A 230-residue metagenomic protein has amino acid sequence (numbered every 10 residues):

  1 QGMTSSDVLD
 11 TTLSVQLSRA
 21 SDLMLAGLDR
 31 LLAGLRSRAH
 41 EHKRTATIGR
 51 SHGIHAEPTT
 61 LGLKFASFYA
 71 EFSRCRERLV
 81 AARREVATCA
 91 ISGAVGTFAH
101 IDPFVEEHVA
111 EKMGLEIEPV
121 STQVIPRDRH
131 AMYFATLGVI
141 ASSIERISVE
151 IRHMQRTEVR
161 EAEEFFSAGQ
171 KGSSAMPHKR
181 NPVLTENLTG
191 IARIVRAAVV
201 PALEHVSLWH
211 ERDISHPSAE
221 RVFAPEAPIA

Functional and structural regions predicted by a protein language model:
G2-L13, V95, E145-R146: Conserved phosphate/anionic-ligand binding catalytic regions in large, soluble enzymes, centered on
V8-A56, T60, E116-R129, H210-A219: Long, non-coiled-coil amphipathic alpha-helical linker/lever segments that couple catalytic cores to other domains
A26, E57-L208, I229: Internal glycine-rich alpha/beta core junctions
G172-M176, S207-A224: Surface-exposed loop-to-helix/strand elements on domain peripheries
A224-A230: An internal, amphipathic alpha-helical element
